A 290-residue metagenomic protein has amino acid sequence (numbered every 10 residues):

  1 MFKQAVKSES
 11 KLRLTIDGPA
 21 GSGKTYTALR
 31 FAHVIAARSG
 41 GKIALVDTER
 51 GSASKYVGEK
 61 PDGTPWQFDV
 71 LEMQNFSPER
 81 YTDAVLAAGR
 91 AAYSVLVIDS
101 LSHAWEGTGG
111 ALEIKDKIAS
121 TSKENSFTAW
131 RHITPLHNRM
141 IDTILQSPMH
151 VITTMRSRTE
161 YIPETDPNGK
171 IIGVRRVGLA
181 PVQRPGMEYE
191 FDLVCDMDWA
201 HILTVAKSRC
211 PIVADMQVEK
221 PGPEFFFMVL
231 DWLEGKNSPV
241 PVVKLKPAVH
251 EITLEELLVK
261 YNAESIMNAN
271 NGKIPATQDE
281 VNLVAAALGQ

Functional and structural regions predicted by a protein language model:
M1-G18, S22-K24, A28-L29, H33 (+5 more regions): Interfaces that engage single-stranded nucleic acids at replication/repair/recombination sites
R13, I43-L45, F68-V70, E188 (+1 more regions): Conserved beta-strand scaffold positions in the cores of enzyme catalytic domains, especially in NTP/NDP-utilizing
R13-T15, K42, S94-V97, H150-I152: Residue-level preference for the first positions of well-ordered beta-strands
D17-G21, N138-F227: Phosphate-binding/switch region of NTP-binding enzymes
A20-G21, L71-Q74, W130-T134, R156 (+1 more regions): Glycine-rich anion-binding surface patch
A28, A32-A37, K42-A44: Walker A/P-loop
S39-P135, R139: Conserved inter-motif catalytic segment of the P-loop NTP-binding fold
